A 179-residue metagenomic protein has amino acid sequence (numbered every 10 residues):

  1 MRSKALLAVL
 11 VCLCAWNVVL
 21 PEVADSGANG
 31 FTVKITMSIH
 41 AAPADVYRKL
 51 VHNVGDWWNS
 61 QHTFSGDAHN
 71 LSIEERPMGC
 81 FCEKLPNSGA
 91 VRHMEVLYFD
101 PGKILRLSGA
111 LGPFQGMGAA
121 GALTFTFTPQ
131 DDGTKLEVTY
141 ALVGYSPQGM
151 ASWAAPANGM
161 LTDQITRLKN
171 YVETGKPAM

Functional and structural regions predicted by a protein language model:
M1-A5: Positively charged n-region of N-terminal signal peptides that target proteins for export
L7-N17: Bacterial N-terminal signal peptides
V18-A68: Hydrophobic ligand-binding cavity/cleft-lining segments
I35-M37, R92-Y98, G121-P129: Hydrophobic/aromatic beta-strand elements that line small-molecule binding cavities or substrate pockets in beta-rich
V46-L50, F81, V96, L107 (+3 more regions): Hydrophobic pocket/interface hotspot
V54-V91: Short beta-edge strand/loop motif at the mouth of beta-sheet-based domains
G112-T162: Beta-strand/loop substructures that line and gate deep hydrophobic ligand-binding cavities in soluble
N170-M179: Short, highly charged C-terminal tails/helix-capping segments
